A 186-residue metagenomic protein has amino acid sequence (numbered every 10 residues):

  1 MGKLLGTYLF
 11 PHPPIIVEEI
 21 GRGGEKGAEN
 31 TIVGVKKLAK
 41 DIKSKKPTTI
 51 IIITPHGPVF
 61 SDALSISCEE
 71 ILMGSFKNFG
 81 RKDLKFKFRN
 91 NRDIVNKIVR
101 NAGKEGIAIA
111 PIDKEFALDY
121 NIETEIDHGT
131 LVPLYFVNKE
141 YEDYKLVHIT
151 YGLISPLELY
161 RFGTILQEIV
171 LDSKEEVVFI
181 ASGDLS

Functional and structural regions predicted by a protein language model:
M1-S186: Soluble secreted/lumenal catalytic domains with histidine-centered metal-binding or acid-base catalytic motifs
